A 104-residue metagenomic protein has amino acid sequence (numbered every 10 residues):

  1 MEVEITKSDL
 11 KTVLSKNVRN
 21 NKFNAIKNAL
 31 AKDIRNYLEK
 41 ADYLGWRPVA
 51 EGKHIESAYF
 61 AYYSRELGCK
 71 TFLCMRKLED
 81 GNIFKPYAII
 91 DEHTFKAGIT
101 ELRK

Functional and structural regions predicted by a protein language model:
M1-K104: Ribonuclease/tRNase effector modules and their secretory precursors
